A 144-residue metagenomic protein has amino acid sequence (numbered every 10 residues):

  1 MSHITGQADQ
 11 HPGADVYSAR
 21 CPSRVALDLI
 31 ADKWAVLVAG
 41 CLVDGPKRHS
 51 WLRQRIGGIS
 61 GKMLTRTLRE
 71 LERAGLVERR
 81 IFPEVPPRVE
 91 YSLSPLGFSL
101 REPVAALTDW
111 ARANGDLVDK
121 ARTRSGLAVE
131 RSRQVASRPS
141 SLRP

Functional and structural regions predicted by a protein language model:
M1-S18, R73, E78, P95-P144: C-terminal regulatory/oligomerization modules of transcriptional regulators
V16-M63, E90, F98: N-terminal helix-turn-helix DNA-binding core of bacterial DNA-binding proteins
K47, E84-R88, L96, V104: Hydrophobic residues in alpha-helical membrane-spanning segments
L64, L68-L71: Basic amphipathic alpha-helical segments that dock to polyanions
E72-S92: Beta-hairpin "wing" of winged helix-turn-helix
